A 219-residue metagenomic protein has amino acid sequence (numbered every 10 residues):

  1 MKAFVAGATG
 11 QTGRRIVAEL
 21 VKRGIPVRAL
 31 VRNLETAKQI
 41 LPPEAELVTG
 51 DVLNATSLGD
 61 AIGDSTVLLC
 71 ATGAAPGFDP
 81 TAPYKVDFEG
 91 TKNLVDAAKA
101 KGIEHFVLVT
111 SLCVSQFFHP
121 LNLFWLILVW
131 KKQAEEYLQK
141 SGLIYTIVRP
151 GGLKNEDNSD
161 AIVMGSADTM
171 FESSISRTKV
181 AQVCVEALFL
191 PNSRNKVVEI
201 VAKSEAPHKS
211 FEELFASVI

Functional and structural regions predicted by a protein language model:
K2, P26-R28, E104-H105, I144 (+1 more regions): Residues at the starts of beta-strands that form the adenosine-phosphate
A3-I25: N-terminal Rossmann NAD(P)H-binding glycine-rich loop of SDR-like oxidoreductase domains
F4, A8, A29-V31, E35-A100 (+2 more regions): NAD(P)H-binding glycine-rich loop region in Rossmannoid oxidoreductase-like domains and their noncatalytic homologs
G7, V31, T110, V201-A202: Short beta-strand/turn micro-motifs composed of small residues that flank or help shape donor/cofactor-binding pockets
A8, N155-I219: Active-site-lining helix/loop region of Rossmann-like oxidoreductase modules
T12, L68, L138, V148 (+2 more regions): Non-catalytic, hydrophobic alpha-helical segments
N54, G90, A134, S176-K179: Conserved cofactor-binding/catalytic machinery of classical short-chain dehydrogenase/reductase
A74-S166, E172: Glycine-/Pro-rich loop/turn segments that contact NAD(P) or position catalytic residues in Rossmann-like domains
